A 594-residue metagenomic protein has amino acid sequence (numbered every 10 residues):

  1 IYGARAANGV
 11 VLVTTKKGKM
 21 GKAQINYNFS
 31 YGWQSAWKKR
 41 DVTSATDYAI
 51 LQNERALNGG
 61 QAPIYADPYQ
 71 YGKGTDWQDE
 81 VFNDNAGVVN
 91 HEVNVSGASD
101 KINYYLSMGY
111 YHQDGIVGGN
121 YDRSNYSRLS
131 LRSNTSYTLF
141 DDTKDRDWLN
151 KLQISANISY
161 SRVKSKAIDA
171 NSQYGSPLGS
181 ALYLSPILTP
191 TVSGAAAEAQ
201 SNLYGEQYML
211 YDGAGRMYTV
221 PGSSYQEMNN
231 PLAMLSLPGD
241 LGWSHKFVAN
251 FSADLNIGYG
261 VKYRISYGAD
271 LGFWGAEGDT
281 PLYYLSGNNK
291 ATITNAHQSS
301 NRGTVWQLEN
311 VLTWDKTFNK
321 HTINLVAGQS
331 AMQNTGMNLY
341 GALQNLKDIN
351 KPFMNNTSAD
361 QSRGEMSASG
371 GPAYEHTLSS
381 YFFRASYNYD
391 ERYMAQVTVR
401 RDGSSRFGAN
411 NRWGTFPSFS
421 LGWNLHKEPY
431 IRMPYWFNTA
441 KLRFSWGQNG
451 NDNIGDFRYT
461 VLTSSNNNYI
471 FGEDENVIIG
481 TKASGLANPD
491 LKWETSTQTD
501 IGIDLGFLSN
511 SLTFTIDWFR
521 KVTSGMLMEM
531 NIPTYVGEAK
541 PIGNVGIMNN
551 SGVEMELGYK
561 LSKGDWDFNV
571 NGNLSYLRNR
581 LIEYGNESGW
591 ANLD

Functional and structural regions predicted by a protein language model:
Y2-S244, S252-D254, T322-I323, N453-I470 (+1 more regions): Membrane-proximal, glycine/serine-rich, low-complexity loop/turn segments characteristic of large bacterial
N85-N90, S96, S136-F140, L152-R162 (+2 more regions): Extracellular/periplasmic, surface-exposed regions of secreted and cell-surface proteins
